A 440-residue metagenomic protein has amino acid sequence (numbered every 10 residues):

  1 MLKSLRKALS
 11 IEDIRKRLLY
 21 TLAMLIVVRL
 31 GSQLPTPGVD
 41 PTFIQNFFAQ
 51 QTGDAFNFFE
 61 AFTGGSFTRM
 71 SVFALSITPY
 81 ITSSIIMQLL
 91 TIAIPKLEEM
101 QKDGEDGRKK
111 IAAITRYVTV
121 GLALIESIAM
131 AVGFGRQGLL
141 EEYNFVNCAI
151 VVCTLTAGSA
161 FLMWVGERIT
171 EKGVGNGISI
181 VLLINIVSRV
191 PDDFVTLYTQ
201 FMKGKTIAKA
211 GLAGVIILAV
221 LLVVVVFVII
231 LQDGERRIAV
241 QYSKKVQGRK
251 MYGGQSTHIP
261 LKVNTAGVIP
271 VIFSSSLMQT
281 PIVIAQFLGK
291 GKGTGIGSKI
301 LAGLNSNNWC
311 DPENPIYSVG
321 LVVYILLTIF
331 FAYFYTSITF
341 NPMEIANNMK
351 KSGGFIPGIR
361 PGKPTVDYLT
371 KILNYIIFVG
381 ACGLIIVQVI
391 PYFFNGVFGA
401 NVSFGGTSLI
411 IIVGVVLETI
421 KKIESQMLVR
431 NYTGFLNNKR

Functional and structural regions predicted by a protein language model:
M1-Q101, D106-R440: N-terminal cationic and glycine-rich segments that engage phosphates or anionic surfaces
